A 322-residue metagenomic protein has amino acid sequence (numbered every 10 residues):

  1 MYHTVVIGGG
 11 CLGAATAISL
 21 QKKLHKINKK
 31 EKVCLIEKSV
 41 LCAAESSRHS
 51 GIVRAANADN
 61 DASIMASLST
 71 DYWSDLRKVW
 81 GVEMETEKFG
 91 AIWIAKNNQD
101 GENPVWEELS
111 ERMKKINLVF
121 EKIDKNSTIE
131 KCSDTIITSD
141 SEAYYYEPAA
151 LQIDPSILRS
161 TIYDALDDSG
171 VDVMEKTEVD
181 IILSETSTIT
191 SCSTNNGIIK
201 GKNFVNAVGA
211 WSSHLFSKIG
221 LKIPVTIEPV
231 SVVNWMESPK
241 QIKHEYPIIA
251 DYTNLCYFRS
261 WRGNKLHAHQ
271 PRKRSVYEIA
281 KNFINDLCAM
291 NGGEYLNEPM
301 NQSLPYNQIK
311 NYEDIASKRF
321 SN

Functional and structural regions predicted by a protein language model:
M1-L12, C34: Beta1/beta-strand and adjacent pyrophosphate-binding region of the FAD-binding site in flavoprotein oxidoreductases
L12, L41, W211: Conserved Rossmann-like nucleotide-cofactor binding loop
I18, K22-K26, S160, D164 (+2 more regions): Short, well-ordered alpha-helices that flank and scaffold nucleotide-derived cofactor binding pockets
I18-K22, R54, G81-G90, N203-N322: Active-site substrate-recognition segment that forms the wall of the catalytic cavity or substrate channel
Q21-S46: Glycine-rich FAD pyrophosphate-binding loop
S50-K131, S141, L255-F258, G293-L296: Dinucleotide-binding Rossmann-like beta1-alpha1 core, especially the glycine-rich loop that anchors the ADP
N60, I64-S67, W93-V105, Y145-D164 (+1 more regions): Short beta-strand to alpha-helix junction loop
Y145-N203: Helical element adjacent to the flavin cofactor pocket in flavoenzyme catalytic cores
